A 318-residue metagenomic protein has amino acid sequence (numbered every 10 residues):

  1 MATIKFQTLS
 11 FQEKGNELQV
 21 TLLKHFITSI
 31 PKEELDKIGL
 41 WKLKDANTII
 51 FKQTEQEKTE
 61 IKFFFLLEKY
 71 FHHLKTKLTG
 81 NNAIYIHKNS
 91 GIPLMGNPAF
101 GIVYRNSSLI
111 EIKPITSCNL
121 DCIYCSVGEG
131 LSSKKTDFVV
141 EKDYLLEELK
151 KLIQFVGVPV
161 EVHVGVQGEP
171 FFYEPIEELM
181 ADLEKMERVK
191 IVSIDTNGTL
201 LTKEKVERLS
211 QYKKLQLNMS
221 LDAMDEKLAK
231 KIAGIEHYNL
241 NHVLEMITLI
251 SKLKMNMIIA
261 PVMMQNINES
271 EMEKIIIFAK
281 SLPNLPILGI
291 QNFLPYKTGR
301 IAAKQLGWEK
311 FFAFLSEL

Functional and structural regions predicted by a protein language model:
M1-K42: Short Lys/Arg-enriched alpha/beta "domain-start" segment
N47-P114, E129-K134, F155-V156: N-terminal [4Fe-4S]-dependent radical SAM core
Y70-Y85, L120, L145, L149 (+4 more regions): Long alpha-helical, hydrophobic tracts
L109, S126-L145, L152-E174, M180-T202 (+3 more regions): Core AdoMet radical
I110, L146-K150, E177-A181, V206 (+3 more regions): Generic structural signal for well-ordered alpha-helices, preferentially at hydrophobic/aromatic core positions
C118-C125: Short cysteine clusters
Q216, N241-K304, F314-L318: Conserved C-terminal portion of the radical SAM core fold that forms the substrate/S-adenosylmethionine-binding
L306-E309: Cysteine-nucleophile protease catalytic domains, especially the papain-like/related folds used in DUB/UBL proteases
